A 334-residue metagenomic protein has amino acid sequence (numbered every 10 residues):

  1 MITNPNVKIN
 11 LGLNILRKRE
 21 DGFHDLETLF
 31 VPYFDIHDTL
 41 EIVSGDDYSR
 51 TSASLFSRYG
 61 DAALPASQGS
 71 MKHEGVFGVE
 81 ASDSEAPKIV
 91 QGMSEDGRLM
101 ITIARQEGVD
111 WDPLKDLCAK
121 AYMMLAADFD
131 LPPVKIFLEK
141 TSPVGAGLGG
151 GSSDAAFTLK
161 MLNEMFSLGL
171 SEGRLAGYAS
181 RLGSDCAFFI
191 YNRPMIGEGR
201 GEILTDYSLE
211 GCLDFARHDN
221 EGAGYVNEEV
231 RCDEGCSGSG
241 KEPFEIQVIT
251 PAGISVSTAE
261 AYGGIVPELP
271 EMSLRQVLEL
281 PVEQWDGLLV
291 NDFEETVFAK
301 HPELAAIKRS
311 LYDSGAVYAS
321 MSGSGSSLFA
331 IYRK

Functional and structural regions predicted by a protein language model:
M1-A146, N163-G173, E210-C212, N227 (+2 more regions): ATP-binding N-lobe of GHMP and related small-molecule kinases
L11, L40, C118, G151 (+5 more regions): Residue-level signal for inorganic ion chemistry
E41, Y318-S322, S327-I331: Conserved active-site loop/cleft motifs that coordinate metal ions or position small ligands
F56-R58, P143, E172-F188, R193-T205 (+6 more regions): FabD-like malonyl-/acyl-CoA
T141, G150-G151, M321-S326: Glycine-rich beta-strand-to-loop/alpha-helix junction loops that act as flexible
A146-G177, F188: DPxDG-like acidic metal-binding loop motif
Y191, I196-G211, G238-Y318, I331-R333: Conserved, helical-rich catalytic subdomain that frames metal- and/or nucleotide-binding sites in enzyme alpha/beta
